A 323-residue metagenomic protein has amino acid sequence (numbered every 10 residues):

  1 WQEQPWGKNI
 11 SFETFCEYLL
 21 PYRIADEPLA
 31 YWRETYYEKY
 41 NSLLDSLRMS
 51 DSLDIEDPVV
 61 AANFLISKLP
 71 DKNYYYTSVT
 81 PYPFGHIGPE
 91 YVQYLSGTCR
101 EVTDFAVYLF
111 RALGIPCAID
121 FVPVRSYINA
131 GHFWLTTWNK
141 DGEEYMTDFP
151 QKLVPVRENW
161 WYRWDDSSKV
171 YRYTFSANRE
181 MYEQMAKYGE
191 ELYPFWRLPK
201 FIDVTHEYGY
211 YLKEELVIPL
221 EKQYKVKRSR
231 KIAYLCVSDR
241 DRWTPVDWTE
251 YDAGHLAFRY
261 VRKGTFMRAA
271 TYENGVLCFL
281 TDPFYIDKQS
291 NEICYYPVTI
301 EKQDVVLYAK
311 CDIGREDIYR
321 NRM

Functional and structural regions predicted by a protein language model:
W1-L29, Y145-M323: Alpha-helical and coiled-coil interaction segments, frequently adjacent to or embedded within charge-biased
W1-Y94: Secondary-structure boundary elements
R48-K68, V79-P89, Y94-P194, T205: Hydrophobic/aromatic-rich core segments of domains that either
